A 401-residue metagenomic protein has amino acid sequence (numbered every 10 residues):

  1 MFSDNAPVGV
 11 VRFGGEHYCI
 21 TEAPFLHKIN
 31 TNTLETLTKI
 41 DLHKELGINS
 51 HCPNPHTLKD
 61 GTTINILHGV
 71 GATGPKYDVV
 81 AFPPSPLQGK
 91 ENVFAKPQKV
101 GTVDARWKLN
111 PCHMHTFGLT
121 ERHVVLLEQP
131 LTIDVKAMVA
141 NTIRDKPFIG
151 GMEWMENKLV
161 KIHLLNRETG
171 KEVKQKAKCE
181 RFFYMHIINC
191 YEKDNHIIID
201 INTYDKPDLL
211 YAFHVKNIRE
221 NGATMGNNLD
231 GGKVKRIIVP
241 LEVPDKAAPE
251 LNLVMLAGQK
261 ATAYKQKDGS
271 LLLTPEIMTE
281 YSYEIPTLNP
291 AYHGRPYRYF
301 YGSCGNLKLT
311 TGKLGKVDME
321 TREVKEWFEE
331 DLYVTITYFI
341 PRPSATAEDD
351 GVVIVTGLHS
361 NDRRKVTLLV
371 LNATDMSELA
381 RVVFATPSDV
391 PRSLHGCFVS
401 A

Functional and structural regions predicted by a protein language model:
M1-A401: Beta-propeller domains
